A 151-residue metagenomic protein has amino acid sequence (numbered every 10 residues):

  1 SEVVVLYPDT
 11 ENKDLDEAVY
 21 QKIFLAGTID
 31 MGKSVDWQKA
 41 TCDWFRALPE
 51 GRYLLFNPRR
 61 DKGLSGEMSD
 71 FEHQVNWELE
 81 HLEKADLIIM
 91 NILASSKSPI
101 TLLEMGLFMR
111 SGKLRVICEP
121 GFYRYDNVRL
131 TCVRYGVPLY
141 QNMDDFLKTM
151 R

Functional and structural regions predicted by a protein language model:
S1-R151: Conserved catalytic or regulatory cores that recognize and/or transform ribose-phosphate-containing ligands
